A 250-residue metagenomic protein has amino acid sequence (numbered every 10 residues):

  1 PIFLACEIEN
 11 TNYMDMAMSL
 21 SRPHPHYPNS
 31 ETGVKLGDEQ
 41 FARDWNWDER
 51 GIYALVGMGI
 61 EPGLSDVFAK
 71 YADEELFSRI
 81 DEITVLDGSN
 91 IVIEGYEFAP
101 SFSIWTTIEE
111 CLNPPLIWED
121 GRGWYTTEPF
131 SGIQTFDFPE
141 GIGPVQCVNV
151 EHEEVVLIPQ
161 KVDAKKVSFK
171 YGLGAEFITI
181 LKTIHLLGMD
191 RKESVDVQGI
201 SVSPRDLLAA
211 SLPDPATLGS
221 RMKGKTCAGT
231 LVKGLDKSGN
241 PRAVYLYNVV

Functional and structural regions predicted by a protein language model:
F3-E9, M16-I52: Rossmann-fold NAD(P)-binding glycine/threonine-rich loop
T11, W47-A54, A243-V250: Glycine/charged-rich beta-loop-alpha catalytic/anionic-binding loops adjacent to active sites
M14-D15, V56: Hydrophobic residues in well-ordered beta-strands that form the structural core
H26, D66-F68, E94-A99: Short acidic, glycine/serine/threonine-rich loops at helix termini
E31, L55-I60, G141-C147: Flexible, glycine/proline-enriched loop segments at strand-loop-helix junctions that form or flank small-ligand binding
K35, E39-N90: Adenosine-phosphate binding glycine-rich loop
E74-V250: C-terminal catalytic/substrate-binding lobe primarily of soluble NAD(P)-dependent oxidoreductases
